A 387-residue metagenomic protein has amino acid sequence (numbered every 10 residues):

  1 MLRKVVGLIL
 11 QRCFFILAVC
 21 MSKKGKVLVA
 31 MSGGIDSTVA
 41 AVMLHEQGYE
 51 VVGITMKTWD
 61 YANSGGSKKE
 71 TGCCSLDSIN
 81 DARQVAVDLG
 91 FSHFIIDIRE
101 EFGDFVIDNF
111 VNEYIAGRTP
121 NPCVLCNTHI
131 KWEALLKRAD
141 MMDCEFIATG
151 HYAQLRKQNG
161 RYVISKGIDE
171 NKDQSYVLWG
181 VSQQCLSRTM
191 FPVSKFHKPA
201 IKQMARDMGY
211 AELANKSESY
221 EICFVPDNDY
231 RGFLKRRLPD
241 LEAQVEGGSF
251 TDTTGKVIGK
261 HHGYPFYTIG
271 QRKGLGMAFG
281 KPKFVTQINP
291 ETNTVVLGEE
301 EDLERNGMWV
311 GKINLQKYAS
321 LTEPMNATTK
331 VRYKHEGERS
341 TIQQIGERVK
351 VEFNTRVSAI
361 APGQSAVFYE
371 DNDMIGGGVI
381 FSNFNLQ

Functional and structural regions predicted by a protein language model:
M1-L2, F14-F15: N-terminal mitochondrial targeting presequence
V5-V6, Q11, T38: Targeting/processing segments of secretory and organellar proteins
V19-W179, M190, P199-A200: ATP-dependent adenylation/nucleotidyltransferase module used to activate substrates
A148-R156, G160-Q387: AMP-forming adenylation/ATP pyrophosphatase catalytic core
